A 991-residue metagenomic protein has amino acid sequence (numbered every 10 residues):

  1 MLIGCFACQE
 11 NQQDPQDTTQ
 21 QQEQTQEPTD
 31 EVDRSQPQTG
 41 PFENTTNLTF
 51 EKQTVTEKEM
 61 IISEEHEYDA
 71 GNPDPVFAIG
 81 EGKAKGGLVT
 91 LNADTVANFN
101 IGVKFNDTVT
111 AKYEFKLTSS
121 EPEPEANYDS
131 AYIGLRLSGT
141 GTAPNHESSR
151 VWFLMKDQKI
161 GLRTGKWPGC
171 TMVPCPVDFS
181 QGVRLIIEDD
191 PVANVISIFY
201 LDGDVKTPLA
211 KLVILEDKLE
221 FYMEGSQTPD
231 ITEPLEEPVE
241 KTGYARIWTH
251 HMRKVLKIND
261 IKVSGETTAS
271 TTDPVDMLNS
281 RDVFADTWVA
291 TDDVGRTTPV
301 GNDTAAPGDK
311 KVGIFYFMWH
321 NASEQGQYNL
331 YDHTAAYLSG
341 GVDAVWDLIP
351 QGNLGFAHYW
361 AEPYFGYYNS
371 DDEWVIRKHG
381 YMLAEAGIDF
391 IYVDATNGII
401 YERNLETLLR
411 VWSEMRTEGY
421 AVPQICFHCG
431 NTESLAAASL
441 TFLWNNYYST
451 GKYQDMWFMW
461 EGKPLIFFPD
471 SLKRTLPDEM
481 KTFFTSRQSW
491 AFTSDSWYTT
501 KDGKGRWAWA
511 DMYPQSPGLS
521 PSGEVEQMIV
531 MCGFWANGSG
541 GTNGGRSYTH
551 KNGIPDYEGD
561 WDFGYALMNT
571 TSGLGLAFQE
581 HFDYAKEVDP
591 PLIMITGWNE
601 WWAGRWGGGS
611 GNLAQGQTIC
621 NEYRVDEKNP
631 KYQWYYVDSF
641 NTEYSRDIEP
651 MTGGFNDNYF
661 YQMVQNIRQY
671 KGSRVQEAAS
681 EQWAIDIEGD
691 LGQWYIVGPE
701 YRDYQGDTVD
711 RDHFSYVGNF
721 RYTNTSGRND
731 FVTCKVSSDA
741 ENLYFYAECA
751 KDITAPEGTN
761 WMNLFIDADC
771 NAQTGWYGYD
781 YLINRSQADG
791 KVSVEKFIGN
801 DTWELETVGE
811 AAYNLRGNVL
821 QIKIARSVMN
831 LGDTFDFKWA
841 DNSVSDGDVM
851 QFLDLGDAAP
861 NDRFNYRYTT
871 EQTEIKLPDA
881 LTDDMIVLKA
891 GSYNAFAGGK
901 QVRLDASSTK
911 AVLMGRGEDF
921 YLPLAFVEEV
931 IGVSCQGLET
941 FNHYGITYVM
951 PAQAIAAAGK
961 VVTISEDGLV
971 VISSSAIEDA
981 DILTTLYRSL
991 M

Functional and structural regions predicted by a protein language model:
T49-A93, I696-G727: Extracellular glycan-recognition surfaces and repeat-rich motifs
G87-C170, P756-W761: Secretory/extracellular carbohydrate-interaction modules and structurally similar beta-sandwich "look-alikes"
F115-L117, E123-N145, I685-V792, S843-M850: Surface-exposed, glycine/proline- and aromatic-rich loop segments on solvent-exposed faces across compartments
P144, M223-T242, W248-R253, E677-E688 (+4 more regions): Acidic/polar low-complexity flexible segments
L162-V192, D204-L209, W803-L815: Short, aromatic/His-centered strand-loop micro-motif at the edge of beta-sheets
S180-Y200, P208-I214, F221, L820-I824: Short tryptophan-centered beta-strand motifs in secreted/extracellular beta-sheet-rich domains of glycan-recognition
T272-D686, D690, G698, I753 (+8 more regions): Glycan-processing catalytic domains of CAZymes
T869-M991: Primary recognition of N-terminal secretory signal peptides and signal-anchoring hydrophobic helices
